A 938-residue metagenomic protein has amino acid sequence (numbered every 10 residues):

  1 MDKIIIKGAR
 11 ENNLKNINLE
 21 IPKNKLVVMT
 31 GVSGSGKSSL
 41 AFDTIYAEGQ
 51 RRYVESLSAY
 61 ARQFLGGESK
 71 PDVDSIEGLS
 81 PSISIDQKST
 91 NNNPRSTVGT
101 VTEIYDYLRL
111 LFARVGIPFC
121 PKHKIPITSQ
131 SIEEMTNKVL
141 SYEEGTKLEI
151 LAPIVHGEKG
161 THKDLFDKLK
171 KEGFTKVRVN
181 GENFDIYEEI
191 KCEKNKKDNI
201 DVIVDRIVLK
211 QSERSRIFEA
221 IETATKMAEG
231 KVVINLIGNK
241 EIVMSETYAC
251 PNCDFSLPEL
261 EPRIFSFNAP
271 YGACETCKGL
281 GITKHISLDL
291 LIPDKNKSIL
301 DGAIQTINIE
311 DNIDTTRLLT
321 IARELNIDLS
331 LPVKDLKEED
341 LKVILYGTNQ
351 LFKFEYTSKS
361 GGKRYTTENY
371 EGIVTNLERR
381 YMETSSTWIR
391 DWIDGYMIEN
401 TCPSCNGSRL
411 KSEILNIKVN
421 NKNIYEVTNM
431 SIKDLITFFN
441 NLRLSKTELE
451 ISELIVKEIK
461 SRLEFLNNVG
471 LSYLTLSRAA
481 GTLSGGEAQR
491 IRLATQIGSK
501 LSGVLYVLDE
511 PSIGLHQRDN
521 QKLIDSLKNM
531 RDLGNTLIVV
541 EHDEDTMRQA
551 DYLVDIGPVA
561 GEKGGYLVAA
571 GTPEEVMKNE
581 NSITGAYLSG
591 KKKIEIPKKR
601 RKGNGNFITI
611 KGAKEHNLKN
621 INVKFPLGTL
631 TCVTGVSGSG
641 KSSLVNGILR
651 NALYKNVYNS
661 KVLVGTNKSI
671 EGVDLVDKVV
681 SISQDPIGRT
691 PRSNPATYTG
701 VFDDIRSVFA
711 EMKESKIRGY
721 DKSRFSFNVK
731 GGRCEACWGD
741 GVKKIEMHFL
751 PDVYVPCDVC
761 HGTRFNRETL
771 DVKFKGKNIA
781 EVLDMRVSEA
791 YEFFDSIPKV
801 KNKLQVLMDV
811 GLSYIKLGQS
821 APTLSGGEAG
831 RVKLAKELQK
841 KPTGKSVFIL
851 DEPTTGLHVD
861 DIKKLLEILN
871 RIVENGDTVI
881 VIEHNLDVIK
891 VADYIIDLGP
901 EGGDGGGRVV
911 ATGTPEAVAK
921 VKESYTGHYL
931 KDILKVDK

Functional and structural regions predicted by a protein language model:
M1-K938: Conserved phosphate-binding elements of NTP-dependent enzyme cores
